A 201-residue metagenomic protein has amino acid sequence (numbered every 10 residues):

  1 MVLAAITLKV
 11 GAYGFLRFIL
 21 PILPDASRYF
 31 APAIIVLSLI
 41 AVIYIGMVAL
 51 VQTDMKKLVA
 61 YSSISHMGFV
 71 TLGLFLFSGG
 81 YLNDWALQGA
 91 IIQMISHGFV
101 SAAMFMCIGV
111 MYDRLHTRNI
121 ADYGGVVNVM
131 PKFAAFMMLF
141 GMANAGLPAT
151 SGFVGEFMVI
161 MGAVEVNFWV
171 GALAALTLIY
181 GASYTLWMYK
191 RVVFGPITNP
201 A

Functional and structural regions predicted by a protein language model:
M1-P196: Hydrophobic transmembrane alpha-helices and their helix-loop junctions in integral membrane proteins
T198-A201: Short, intrinsically disordered, charge-balanced linker/junction segments flanking boundaries in proteins
